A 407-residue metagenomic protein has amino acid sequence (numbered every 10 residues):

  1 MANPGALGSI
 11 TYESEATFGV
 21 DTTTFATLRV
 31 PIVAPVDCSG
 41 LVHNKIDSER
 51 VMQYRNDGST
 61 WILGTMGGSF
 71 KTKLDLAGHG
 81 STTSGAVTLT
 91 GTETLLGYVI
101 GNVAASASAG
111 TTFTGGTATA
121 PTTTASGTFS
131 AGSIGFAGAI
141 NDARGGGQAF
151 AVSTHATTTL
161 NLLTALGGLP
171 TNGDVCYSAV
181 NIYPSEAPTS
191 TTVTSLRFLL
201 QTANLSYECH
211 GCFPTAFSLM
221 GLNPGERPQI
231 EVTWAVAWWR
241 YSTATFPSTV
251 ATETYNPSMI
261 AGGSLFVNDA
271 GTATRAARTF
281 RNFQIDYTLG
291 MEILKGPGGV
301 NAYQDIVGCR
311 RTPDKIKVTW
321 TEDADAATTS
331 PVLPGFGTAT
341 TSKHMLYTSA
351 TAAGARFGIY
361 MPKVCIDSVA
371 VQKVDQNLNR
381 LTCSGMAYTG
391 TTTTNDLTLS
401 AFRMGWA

Functional and structural regions predicted by a protein language model:
M1-A407: Signature of extracytoplasmic/envelope-associated structural regions
